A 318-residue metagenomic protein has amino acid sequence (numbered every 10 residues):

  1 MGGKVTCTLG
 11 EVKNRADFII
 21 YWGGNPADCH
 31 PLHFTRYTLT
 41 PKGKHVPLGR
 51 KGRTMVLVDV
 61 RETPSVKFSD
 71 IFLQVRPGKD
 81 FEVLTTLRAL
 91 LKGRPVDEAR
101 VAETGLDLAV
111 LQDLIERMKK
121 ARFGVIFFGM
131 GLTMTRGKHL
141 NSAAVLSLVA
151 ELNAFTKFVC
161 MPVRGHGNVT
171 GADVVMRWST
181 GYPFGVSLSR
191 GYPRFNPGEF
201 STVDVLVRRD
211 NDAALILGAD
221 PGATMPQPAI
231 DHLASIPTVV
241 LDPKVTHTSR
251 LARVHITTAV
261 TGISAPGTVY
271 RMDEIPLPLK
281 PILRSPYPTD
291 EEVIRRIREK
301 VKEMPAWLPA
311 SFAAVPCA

Functional and structural regions predicted by a protein language model:
M1-F155, S179-A318: Non-catalytic alpha/beta scaffold blocks inside enzyme catalytic domains
T156-R177: Short, conserved secondary-structure transition motifs
